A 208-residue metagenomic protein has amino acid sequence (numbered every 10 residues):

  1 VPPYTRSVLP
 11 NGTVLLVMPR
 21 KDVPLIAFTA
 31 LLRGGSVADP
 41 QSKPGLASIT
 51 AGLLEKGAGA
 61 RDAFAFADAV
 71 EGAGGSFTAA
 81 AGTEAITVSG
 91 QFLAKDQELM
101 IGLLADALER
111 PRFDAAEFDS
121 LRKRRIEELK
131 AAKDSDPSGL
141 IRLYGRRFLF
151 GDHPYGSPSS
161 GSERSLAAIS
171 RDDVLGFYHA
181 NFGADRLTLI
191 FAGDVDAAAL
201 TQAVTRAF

Functional and structural regions predicted by a protein language model:
V1-P19, V23-T29, I190, D196-F208: Proteolytic maturation boundary segments
P10-V14, R20-D22, L31-V37, L54-G59 (+3 more regions): Solvent-exposed coil/turn segments that connect beta secondary-structure elements in extracytoplasmic/periplasmic
G12, A30, S48-T50, V70 (+6 more regions): Buried hydrophobic packing residues in well-ordered domains
A27-A94, S135, S157-S159: M16/MPP (pitrilysin/insulinase) zinc-metallopeptidase core fold and M16-derived inactive scaffolds
G35-P40, R110-A115, A197-A198: Short beta-strands and strand-coil junctions in structured, solvent-facing domains, enriched
K56-A60, Q91-K123: M16/insulysin-pitrilysin zinc metalloprotease superfamily fold
A67-G72, R112-K130, R142, D196: Acidic/histidine-enriched alpha-helical segments
M100, A132-A184, V204-A207: Scaffold signal of the M16-like zinc-metallopeptidase fold and its non-catalytic homologs
